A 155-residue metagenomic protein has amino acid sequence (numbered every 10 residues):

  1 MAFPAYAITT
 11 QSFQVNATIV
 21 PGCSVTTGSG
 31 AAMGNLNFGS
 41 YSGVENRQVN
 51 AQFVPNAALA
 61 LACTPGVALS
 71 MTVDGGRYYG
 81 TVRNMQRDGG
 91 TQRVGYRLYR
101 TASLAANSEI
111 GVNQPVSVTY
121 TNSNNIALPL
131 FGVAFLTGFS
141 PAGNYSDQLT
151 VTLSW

Functional and structural regions predicted by a protein language model:
A2-P4: N-terminal signal peptide c-region/cleavage motif recognized by signal peptidases
A7-D88, P115-W155: N-terminal small/polar-rich segments of proteins
D74-G76, R97-T101: Predominantly extracellular/luminal cell-surface or secreted proteins
N84-R87, T91-L98: Glycan-recognition/cleft segments
A102-L104, W155: Solvent-exposed strand-loop boundary residues in beta-sheet-rich modules
A106-V112: Short beta-strand and strand-turn-strand segments in soluble, beta-rich domains
